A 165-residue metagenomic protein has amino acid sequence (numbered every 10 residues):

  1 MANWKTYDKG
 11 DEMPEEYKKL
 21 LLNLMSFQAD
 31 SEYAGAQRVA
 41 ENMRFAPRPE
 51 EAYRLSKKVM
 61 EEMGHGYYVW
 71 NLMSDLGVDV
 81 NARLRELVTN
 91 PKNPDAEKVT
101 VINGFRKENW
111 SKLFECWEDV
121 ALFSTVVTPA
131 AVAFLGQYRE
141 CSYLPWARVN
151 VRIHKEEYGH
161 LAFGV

Functional and structural regions predicted by a protein language model:
A2-A46, L55, V59: Short, extreme N-terminal leader segments that mark the start of a protein/domain
T6-F27, L87-S124, C141: Acidic/His metal-coordination segments adjacent to aromatic residues that form catalytic metal sites in metalloenzymes
G35-K57, A130-W146: Helix-loop segments that flank and shape redox-cofactor active sites
Y53, K58-D95, G164-V165: Conserved alpha-helical segments that form or flank metal/cofactor-binding pockets of metalloenzymes
S124-A133, A162: A structural motif
P145-V165: A contiguous pocket-lining binding segment that forms or flanks enzyme active sites
